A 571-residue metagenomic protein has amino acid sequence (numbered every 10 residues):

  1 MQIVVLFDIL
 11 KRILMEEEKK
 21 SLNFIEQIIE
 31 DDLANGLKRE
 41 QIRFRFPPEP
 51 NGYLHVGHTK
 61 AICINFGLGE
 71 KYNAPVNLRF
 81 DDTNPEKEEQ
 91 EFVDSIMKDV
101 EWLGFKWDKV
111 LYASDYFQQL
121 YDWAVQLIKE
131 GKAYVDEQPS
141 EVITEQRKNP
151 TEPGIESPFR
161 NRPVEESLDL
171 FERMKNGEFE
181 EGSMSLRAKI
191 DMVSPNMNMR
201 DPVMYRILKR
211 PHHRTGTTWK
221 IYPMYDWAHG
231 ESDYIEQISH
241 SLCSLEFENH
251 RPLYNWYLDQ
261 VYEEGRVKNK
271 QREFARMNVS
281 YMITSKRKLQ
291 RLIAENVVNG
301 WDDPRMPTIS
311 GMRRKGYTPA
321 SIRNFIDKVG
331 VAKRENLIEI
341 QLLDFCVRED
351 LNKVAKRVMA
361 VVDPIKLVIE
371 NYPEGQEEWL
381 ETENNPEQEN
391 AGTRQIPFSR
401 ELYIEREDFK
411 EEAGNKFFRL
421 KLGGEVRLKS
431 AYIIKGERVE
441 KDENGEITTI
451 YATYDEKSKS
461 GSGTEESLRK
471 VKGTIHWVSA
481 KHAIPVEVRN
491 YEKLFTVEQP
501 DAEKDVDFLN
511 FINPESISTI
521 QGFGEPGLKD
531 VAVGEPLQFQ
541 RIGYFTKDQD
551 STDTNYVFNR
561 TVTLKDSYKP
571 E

Functional and structural regions predicted by a protein language model:
Q2-L14: Short, Lys/Arg-enriched N-terminal segments with co-localized hydrophobic residues within the first ~10-30 amino acids
K20-E30, A34-M97, H213-S244: N-terminal catalytic cores of NTP/NDP-binding nucleotidyl/phosphoryl-transfer enzymes
N35-R39, G67-P75, D99-K109, Y234-I235 (+2 more regions): Secondary-structure transition/capping motifs at alpha-helix termini and the adjoining loop/turn into the next element
P47-P50, R79-K87, K109-Q118, E141 (+5 more regions): Conserved short loop/turn motifs at secondary-structure junctions
D82-N84, Q90, Y112, Q126-L289 (+4 more regions): Active-site cores that bind ATP or allylic diphosphates and position pyrophosphate for catalysis
F92-F117, A124, G131-Y134: A glycine-rich helix N-cap at a beta->alpha junction
V267-C346: Long, charged, mostly alpha-helical binding arms that flank functional sites
F325-K333, L337-E571: Substrate/cofactor-recognition hotspot
